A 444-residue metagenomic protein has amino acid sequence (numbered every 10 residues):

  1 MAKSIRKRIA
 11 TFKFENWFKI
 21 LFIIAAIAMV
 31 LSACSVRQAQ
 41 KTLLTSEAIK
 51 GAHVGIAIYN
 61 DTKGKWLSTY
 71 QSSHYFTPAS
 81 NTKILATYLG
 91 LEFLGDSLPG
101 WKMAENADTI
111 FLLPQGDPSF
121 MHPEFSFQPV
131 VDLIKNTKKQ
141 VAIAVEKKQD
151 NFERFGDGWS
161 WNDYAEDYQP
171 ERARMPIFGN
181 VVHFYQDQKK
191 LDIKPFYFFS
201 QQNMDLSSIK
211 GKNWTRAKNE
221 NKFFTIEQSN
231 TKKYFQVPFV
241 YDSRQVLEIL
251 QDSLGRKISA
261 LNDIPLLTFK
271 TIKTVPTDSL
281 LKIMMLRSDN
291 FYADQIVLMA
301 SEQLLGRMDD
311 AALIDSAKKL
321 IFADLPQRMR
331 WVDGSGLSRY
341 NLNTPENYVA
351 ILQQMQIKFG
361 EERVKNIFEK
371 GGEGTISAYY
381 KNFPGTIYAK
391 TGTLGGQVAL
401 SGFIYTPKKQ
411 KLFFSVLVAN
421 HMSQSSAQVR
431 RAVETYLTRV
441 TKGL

Functional and structural regions predicted by a protein language model:
M1-L43: Bacterial Sec-dependent N-terminal signal peptides
C34-Y75, L94-S97, L133-Q140: Beta-lactamase-like hydrolase cores
I56-I58, W101-A104, S401-G402: Short beta-strand scaffold segments in enzyme catalytic cores
K63, H74-T77, G116-F120, Q149-F152 (+7 more regions): Solvent-exposed loop/turn segments at secondary-structure junctions within structured extracellular/periplasmic domains
L67-T69, I272, V297-L444: Small-residue-rich helix-loop
F76-G90: Active/ligand-binding-proximal structured segments within catalytic/core domains that scaffold catalytic residues
E92-Q327, K442-G443: Conserved serine DD-peptidase/penicillin-binding transpeptidase domain and beta-lactam-recognizing active-site
